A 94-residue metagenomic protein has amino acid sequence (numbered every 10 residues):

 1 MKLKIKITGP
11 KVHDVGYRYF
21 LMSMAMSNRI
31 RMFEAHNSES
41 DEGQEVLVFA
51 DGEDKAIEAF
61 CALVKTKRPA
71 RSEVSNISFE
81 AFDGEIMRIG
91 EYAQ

Functional and structural regions predicted by a protein language model:
M1-Q94: Intrinsically disordered, low-complexity, mixed-charge
